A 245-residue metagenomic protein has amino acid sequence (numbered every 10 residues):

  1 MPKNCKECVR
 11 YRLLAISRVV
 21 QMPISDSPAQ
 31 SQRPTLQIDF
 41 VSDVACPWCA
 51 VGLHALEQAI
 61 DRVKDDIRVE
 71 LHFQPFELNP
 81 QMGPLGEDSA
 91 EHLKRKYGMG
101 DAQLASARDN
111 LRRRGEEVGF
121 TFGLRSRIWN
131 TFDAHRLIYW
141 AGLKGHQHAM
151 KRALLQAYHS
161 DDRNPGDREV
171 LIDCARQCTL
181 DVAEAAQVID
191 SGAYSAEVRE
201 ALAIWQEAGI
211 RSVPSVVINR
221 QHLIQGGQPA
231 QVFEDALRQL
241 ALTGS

Functional and structural regions predicted by a protein language model:
C5, I16-V20, I24-P28, R33-D65 (+2 more regions): C-terminal cap of thioredoxin/glutaredoxin-like
L53-D161: Structural alpha/beta surface segment adjacent to cysteine/selenocysteine redox centers across thiol/disulfide enzymes
